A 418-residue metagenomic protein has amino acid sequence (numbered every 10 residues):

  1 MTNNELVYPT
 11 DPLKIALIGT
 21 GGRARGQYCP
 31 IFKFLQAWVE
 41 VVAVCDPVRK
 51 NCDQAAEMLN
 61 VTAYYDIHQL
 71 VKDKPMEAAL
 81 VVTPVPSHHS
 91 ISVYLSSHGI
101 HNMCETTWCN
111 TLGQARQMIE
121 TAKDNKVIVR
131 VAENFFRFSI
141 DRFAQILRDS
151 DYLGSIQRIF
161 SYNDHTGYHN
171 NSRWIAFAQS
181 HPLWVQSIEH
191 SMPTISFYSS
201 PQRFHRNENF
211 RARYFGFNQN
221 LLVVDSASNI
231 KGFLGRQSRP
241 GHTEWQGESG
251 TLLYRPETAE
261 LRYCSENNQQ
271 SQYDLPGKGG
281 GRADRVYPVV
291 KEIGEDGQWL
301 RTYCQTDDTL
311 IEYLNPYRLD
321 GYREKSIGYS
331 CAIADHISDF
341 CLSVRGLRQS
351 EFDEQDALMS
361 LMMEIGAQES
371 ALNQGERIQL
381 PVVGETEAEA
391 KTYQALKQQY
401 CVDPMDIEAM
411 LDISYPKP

Functional and structural regions predicted by a protein language model:
M1-L59: N-terminal Rossmann-like dinucleotide-binding module
P12, G216, T243-E244, S249-E351 (+1 more regions): C-terminal glycine/acidic-rich active-site capping loop/insertion
V39-A43, E77-A79, Q157-R158: Short active-site oxyanion
V61-A122: Beta-loop-alpha module in the N-terminal Rossmann-like domain of NAD(P)-dependent dehydrogenases, especially those
Y65, C104, V129-V131, Y254: Hydrophobic residues in well-ordered beta-strands that form the structural core
P86, C109-S172: A contiguous active-site-proximal alpha/beta segment in oxidoreductase catalytic domains
G99, K126, L347, Q374-G375: Glycine-centered short loops/turns at secondary-structure junctions
S155-S249, L253-R262, Q269-S271, Q355: Rossmann-like dinucleotide-binding domain that binds NAD(P)(H)
